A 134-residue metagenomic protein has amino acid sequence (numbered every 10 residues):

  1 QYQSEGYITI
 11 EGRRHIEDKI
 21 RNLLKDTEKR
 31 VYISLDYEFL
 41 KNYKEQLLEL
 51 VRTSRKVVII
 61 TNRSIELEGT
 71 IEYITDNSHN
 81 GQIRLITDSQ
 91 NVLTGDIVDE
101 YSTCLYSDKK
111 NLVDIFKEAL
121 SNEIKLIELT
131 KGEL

Functional and structural regions predicted by a protein language model:
Q1-L50, V58: PLD-like (HKD) phosphodiesterase/transphosphatidyltransferase domain
E38-L134: C-terminal regulatory/effector modules of DNA-binding transcriptional regulators
